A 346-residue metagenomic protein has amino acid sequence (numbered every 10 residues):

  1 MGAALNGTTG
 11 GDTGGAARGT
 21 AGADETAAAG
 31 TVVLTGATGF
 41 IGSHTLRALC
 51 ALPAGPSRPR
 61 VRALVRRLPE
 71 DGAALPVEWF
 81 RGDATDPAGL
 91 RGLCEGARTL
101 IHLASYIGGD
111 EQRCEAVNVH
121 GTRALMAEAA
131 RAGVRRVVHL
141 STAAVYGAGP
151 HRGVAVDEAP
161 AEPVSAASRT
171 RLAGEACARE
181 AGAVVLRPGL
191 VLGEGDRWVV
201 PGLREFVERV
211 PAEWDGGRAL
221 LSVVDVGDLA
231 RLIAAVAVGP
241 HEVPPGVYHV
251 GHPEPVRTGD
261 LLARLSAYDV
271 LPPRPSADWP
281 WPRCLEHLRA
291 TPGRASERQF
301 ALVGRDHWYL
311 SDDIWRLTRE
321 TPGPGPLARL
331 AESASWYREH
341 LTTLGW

Functional and structural regions predicted by a protein language model:
G2-G10, A21, S311-W315, E320-W346: Amphipathic terminal alpha-helices
G30-G55: N-terminal Rossmann NAD(P)H-binding glycine-rich loop of SDR-like oxidoreductase domains
P69-A73, V77-H120, E128, V145-A148: NAD(P)H-binding glycine-rich loop region in Rossmannoid oxidoreductase-like domains and their noncatalytic homologs
H120-A166: Conserved Rossmann-fold NAD(P)-dependent oxidoreductase catalytic core, especially the SDR/UDP-sugar
V164-V185: Active-site Tyr-X1-5-Lys
G182-V185, G189-L221, L265: NAD(P)-dependent short-chain dehydrogenase/reductase
R197-G202, D215-V238, P245-H249: Substrate-positioning beta->alpha
A235-E297, A331, R338-W346: Mid/C-terminal beta-alpha module of Rossmann-like enzyme folds, strongest in SDR-family dehydrogenases/epimerases
